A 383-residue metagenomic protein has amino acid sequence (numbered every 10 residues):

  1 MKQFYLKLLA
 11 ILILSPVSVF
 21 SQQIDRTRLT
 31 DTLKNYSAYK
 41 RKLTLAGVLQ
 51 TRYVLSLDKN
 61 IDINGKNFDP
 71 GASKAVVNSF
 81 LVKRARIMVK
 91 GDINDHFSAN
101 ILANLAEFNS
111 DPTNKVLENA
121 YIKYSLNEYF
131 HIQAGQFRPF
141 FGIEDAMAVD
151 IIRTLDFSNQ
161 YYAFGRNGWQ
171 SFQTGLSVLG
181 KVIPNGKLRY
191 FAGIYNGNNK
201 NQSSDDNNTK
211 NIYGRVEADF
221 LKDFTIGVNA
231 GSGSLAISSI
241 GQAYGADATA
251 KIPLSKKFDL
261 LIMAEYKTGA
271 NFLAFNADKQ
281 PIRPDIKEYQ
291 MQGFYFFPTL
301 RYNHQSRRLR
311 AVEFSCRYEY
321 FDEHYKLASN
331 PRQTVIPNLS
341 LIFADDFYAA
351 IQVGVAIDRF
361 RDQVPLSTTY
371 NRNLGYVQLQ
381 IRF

Functional and structural regions predicted by a protein language model:
M1-D25: Bacterial Sec-dependent N-terminal signal peptides
V17, L188, R310: Residue-level signal for beta-strand positions within conserved beta-sheet cores that form or flank
V19, G47, G375-V377: Intrinsic low-complexity/disordered segments
Q23-A38: Short N-terminal segments immediately surrounding and downstream of signal-peptide cleavage
I24, D58-N60, A72-K74, A120-S125 (+3 more regions): Outer-membrane beta-barrel pore domains
K34-D58, K74-N199, N208-K210, E217-T225 (+2 more regions): Outer membrane beta-barrel
N60-K66: Short Gly/aromatic-enriched secondary-structure transition segments
S79, L105-K115, G168-Q170, K200-N208 (+3 more regions): Solvent-exposed loop/turn segments connecting transmembrane beta-strands in outer-membrane beta-barrel proteins
